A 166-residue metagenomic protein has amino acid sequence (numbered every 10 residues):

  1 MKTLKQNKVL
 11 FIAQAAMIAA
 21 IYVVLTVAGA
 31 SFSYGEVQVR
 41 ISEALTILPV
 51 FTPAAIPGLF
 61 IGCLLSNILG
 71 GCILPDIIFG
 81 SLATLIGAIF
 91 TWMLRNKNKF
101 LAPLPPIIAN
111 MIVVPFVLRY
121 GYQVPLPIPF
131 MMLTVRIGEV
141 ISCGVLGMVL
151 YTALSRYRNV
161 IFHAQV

Functional and structural regions predicted by a protein language model:
K2-V50, A54-P57: Hydrophobic transmembrane alpha-helices
S31-E36, A44, L64-F79, A83-I89 (+1 more regions): Membrane-embedded alpha-helical hairpins and interfacial helices in multi-pass inner-membrane proteins
L59-C63: Extracytosolic (periplasmic/ER-lumenal) interhelical loops and adjacent juxtamembrane/interface segments of multi-pass
